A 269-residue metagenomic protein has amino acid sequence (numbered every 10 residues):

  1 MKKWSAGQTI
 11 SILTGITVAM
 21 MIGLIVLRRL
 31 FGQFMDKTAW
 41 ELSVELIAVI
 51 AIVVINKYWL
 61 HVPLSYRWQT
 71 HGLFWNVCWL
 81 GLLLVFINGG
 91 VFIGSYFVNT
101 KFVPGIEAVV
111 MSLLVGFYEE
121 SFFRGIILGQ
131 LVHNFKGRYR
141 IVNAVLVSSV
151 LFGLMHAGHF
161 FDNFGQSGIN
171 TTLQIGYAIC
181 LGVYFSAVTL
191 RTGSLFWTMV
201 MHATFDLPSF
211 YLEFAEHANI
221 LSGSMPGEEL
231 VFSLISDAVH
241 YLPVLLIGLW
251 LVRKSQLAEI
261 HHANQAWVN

Functional and structural regions predicted by a protein language model:
K2, Y96-I106, F135-Y139: Helix-boundary and loop/linker segments of multi-pass membrane transporters
A6-K57, G72-N88, I106-E107, M111 (+1 more regions): Alpha-helical transmembrane segments in multi-pass membrane proteins
T17-V26, L83-I93, S149-G158, A203-A215: Aromatic-anchored segments of alpha-helical transmembrane domains
I22, N170-L230: Functionally important transmembrane alpha-helices
F31-M35, V91-F102, F161-G168: Membrane-interface helix caps and helix-loop-helix hairpins in membrane proteins
L42-S43, A203-N269: C-terminal membrane module of polytopic membrane proteins
N56-S65, F86-T100: Transmembrane alpha-helix boundary signature
S121-V147, N163-F164, L190-S194: Membrane-interface helix/loop boundary segments of multi-pass membrane proteins
